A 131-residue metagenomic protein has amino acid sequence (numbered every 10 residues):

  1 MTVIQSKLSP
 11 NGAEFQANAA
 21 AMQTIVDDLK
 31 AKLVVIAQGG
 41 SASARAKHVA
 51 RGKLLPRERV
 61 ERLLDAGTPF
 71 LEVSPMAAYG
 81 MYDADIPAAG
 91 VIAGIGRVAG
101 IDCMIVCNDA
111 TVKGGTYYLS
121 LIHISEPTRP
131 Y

Functional and structural regions predicted by a protein language model:
M1-R97: N-terminal amphipathic, basic-rich helices that act as targeting or association modules
N11, K113-G114, P127: A general marker of short, structured functional hotspots
F15, I105, I124-S125: Hydrophobic alpha-helical segments that mediate membrane insertion or helix-helix packing
A21, Y117, R129: Conserved acidic
P87-L121: Glycine-rich active-site/cofactor-binding loop and its immediate structural neighborhood
I122-Y131: Single conserved hydrophobic/aromatic residue that forms the stacking wall/gate of nucleotide- or nucleobase-binding
